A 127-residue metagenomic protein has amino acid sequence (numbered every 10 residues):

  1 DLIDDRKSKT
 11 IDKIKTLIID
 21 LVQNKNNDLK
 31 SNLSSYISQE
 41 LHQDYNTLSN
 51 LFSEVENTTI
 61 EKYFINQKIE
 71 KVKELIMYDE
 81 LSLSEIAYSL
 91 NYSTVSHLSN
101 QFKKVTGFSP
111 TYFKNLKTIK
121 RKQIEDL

Functional and structural regions predicted by a protein language model:
D1-K7: Conserved short beta-strand edge segments in small beta-sheet-based binding/regulatory domains
T10-E61, D79-Y88: DNA-binding recognition helix and immediately preceding turn/loop of helix-turn-helix/winged-helix domains
L48, H97-L98, F102: Short hydrophobic/aromatic patch on the recognition helix
F52, F64, I76, Q101-F102 (+1 more regions): DNA major-groove recognition helix of helix-turn-helix
E61-K68, F113-K117: Short Lys/Arg-enriched helix C-cap and helix-to-coil transition segments that create basic nucleic-acid-contact patches
S89-S93, K103: A short, basic/aromatic helix-end/turn motif that makes direct DNA contacts
N100-L127: …primarily DNA-binding HTH/wHTH and HhH modules…
